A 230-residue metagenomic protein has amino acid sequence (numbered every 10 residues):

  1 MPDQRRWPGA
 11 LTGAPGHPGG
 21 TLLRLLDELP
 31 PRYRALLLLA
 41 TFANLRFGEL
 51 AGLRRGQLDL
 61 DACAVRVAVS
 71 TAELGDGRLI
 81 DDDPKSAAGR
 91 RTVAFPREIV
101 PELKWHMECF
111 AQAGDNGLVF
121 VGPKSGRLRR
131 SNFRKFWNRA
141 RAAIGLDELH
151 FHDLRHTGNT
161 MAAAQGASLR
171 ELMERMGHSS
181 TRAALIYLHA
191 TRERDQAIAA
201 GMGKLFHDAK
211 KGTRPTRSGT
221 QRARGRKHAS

Functional and structural regions predicted by a protein language model:
M1-L53, D61, A72-E73, A88-G89 (+4 more regions): Basic, Lys/Arg- and aromatic-enriched nucleic-acid-binding interface segment
P2, G13, A62, T71-I99 (+4 more regions): C-terminal secondary-structure termini that scaffold catalytic or DNA-interacting sites
P18, L26, A68, P96 (+2 more regions): Residue-level detector of conserved, well-ordered beta-strand and adjacent loop positions that form binding/recognition
L23-R34, A43, V93, P101 (+2 more regions): Short, basic (Lys/Arg/His-rich) helix/loop patches that form interaction surfaces in the mid-to-C-terminal regions
E28, L53, H106-C109, Y187-A190 (+1 more regions): Residue-level signal for well-ordered alpha-helical positions
A43, Q57, S179, A190-R194 (+1 more regions): The DNA-recognition helices of helix-turn-helix-type DNA-binding domains
Q57-A64, E148, A167-L188, Q221 (+1 more regions): Short, polar N-cap/turn motifs at the start of nucleic acid-interacting alpha helices
